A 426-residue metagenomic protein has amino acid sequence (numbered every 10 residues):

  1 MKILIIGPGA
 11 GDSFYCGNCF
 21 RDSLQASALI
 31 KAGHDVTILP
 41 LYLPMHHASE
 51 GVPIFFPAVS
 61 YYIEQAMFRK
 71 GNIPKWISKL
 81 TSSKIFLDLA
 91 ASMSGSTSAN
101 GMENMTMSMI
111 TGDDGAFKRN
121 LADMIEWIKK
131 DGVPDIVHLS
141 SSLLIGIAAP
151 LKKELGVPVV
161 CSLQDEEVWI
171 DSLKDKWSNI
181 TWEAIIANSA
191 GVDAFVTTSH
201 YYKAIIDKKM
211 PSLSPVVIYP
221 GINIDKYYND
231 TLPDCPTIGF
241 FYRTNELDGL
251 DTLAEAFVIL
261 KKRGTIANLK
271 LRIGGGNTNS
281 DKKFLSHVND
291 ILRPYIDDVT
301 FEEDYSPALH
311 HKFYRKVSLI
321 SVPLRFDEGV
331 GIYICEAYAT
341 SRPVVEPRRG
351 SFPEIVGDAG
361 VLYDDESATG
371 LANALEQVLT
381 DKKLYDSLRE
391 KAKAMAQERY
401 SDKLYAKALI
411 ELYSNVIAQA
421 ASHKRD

Functional and structural regions predicted by a protein language model:
P40-A122: A conserved catalytic-core segment of Leloir-type glycosyltransferases
Y201, G221: Carbohydrate-associated surface elements
T231-D248, A254-V258, R272: Conserved donor-binding/catalytic core segment of Leloir-type glycosyltransferases
K270-S286: Glycosyltransferase donor-sugar binding loop
L285-Y305: Nucleotide-activated donor-binding/catalytic signature segment of Leloir-type glycosyltransferases, i.e., the conserved
R315-G329, R342: Acidic donor-binding loop of glycosyltransferase active sites
V361-A368, Q377-K382: Conserved acidic donor-binding segment of nucleotide-sugar-dependent glycosyltransferases
K383-S414: A charged, aromatic-enriched C-terminal amphipathic alpha-helix characteristic of glycosyltransferases across folds
